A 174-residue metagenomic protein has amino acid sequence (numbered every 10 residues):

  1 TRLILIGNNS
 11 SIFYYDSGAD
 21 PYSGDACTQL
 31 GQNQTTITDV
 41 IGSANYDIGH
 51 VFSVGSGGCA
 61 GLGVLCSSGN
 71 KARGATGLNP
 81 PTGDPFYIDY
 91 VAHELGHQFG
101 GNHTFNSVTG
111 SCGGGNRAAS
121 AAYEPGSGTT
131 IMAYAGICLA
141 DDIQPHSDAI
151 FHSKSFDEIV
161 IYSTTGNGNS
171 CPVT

Functional and structural regions predicted by a protein language model:
T1-T174: Extracellular (secreted or membrane-anchored) zinc-dependent metallopeptidases, primarily metzincins but also closely
